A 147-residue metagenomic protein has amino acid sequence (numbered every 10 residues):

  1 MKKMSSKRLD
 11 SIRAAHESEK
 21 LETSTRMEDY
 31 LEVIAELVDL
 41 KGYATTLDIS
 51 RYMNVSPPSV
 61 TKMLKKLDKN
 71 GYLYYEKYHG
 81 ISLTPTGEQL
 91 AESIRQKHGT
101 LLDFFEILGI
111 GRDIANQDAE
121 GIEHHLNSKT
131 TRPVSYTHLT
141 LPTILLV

Functional and structural regions predicted by a protein language model:
M1-S11, L139: Long, low-complexity, charge-rich intrinsically disordered regions
R8-K20: Short, Lys/Arg-enriched N-terminal segment that forms or immediately precedes the first helix of a structured domain
E17-V55: N-terminal helix-turn-helix DNA-binding core of bacterial DNA-binding proteins
T46-K77, I81: Canonical helix-turn-helix DNA-binding module
H79-K97: Basic, amphipathic "hinge/linker" alpha-helix immediately C-terminal to the N-terminal HTH DNA-binding motif
G99-S135: Amphipathic alpha-helical dimerization/coiled-coil segments that flank or bridge DNA-binding/regulatory modules
T137-T143: Conserved small/polar residues in nucleotide/adenosyl-binding loops
